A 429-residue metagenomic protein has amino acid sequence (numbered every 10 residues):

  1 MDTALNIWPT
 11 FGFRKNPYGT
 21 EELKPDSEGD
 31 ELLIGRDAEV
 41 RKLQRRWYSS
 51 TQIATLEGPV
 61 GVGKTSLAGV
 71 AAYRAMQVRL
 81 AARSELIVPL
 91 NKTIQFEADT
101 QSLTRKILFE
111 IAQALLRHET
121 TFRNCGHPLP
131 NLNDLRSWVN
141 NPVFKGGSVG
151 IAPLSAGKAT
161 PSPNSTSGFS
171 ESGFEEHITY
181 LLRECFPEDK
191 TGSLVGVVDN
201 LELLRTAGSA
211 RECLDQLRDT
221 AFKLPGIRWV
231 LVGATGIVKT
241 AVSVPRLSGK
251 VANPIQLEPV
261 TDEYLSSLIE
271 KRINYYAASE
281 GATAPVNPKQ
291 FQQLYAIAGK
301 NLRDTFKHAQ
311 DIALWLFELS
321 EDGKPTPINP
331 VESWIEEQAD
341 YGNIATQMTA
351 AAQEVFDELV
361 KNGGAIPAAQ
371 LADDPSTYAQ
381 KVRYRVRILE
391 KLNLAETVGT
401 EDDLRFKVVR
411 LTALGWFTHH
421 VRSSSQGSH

Functional and structural regions predicted by a protein language model:
M1-A54, R74-V78: A short, basic N-terminal segment
M1-I7, E176-Q293, I297, E318: The catalytic "switch" region of P-loop NTPases
D2-T3, K15-T20, D304, P325-H429: C-terminal leucine-rich, beta-strand-based interaction scaffolds used for sensing/assembly
R36, T65, N301: Short, conserved phosphate/pyrophosphate- and ester-handling motifs at nucleotide-, phospho-/glycolipid
R45, S50-L194, V198, L204-A210 (+4 more regions): P-loop NTPase nucleotide-binding core
L129-G168, G236-N253, T261-A282, S320-W334: Short, flexible helix-coil linker/hinge segments at the edges of structured domains or between repeats
L203, D219, D311-E318, K361 (+1 more regions): Positions within ordered alpha-helical repeat solenoids
I273-A278, A284-A339: Amphipathic alpha-helical "lid/sensor" segments that cap RecA-like P-loop NTPase cores
